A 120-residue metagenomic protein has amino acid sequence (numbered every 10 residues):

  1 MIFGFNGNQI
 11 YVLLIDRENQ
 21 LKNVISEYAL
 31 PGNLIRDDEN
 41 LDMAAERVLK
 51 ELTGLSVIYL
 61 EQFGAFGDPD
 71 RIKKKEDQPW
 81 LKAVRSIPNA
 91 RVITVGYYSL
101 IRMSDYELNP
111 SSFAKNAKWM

Functional and structural regions predicted by a protein language model:
M1-A29: N-terminal strand-loop-strand
N19-L21, I35, A65-D68: Short active-site-proximal "capping" loops at secondary-structure junctions
Y28-D38: Short histidine-centered catalytic/ligand-binding loop motif
M43-E46, K50-M120: Active-site segment of metal-dependent pyrophosphate-handling enzymes, primarily the Nudix hydrolase catalytic core
